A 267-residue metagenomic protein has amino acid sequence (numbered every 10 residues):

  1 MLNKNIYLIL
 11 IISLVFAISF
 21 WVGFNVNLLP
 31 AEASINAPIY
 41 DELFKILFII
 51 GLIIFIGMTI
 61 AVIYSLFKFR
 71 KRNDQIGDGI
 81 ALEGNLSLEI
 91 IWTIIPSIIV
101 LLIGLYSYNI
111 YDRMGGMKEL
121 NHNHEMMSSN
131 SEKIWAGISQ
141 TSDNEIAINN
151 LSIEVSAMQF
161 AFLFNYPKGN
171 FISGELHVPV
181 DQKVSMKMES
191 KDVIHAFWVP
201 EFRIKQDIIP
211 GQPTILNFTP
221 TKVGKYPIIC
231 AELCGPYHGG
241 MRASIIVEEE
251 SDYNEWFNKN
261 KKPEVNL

Functional and structural regions predicted by a protein language model:
K4-N25, F55-I60: Alpha-helical transmembrane segments of integral membrane proteins, especially early/N-terminal helices
F20-F44, L66-L267: Non-transmembrane, membrane-proximal soluble domains of secreted or membrane proteins
D41-G57: Alpha-helical transmembrane segments
I53-A61, I95-L102: Residue-level signal for the membrane-embedded core of alpha-helical transmembrane segments, especially mid-helix
